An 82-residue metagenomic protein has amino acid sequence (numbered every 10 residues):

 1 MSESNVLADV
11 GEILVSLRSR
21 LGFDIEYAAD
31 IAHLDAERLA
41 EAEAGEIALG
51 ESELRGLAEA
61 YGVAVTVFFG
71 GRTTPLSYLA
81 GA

Functional and structural regions predicted by a protein language model:
M1-R20: A short, Lys/Arg-rich alpha-helix, primarily the initiator
V15, S19, D30, E59: Short polybasic/polar patches that bind polyanions
V15-S16, E26, E37, R55: Residues within the helices of the helix-turn-helix
L17, I31, A42, G71: Residues in the recognition helix of alpha-helical DNA-binding motifs
G22-E41: Short alpha-helical DNA-recognition segment
I25, H33, S52-V67: DNA major-groove recognition helix of helix-turn-helix/homeodomain DNA-binding modules
E59, F69-A82: Short, charged recognition helix plus adjacent turn of helix-turn-helix-like nucleic-acid-binding domains
